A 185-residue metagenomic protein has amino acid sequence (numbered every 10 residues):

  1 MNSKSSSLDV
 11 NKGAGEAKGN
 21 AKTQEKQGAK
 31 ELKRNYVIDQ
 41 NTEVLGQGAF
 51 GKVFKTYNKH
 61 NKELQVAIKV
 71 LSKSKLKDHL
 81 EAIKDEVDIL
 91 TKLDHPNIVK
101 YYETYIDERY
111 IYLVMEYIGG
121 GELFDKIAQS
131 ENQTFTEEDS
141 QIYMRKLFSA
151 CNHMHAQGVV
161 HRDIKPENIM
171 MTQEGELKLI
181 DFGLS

Functional and structural regions predicted by a protein language model:
T42-A49, V53: Protein kinase glycine-rich loop
Q65, V70-L93: Conserved N-lobe beta3->alphaC-helix segment of eukaryotic protein kinase catalytic domains
T104: Activation-segment/catalytic-loop signature of the eukaryotic protein kinase fold
R109-E122, K126: Conserved short submotifs of the Hanks-type protein kinase catalytic core that shape the nucleotide-binding pocket
F124-F135: AlphaC helix of the protein kinase catalytic domain
Y143-M144: Activation segment signature within eukaryotic-like protein kinase domains
S149-V159: Protein kinase catalytic-loop region centered on the HRD/HxD motif
